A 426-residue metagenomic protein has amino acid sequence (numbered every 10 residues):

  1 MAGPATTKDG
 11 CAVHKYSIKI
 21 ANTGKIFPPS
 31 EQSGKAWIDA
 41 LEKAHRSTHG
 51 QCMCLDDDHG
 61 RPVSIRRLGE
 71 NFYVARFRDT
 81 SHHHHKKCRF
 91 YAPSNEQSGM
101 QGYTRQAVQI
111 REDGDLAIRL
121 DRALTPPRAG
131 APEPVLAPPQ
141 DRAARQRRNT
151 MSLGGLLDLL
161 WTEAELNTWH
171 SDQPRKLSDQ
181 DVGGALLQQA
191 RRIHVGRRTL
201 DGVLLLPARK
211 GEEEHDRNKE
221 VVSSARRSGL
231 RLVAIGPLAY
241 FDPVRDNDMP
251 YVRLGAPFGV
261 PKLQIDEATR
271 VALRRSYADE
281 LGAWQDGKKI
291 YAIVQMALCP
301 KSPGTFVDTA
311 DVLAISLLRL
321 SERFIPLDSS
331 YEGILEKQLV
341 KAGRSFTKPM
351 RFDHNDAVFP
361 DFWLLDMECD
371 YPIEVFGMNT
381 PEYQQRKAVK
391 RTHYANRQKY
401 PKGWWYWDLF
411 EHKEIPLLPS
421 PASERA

Functional and structural regions predicted by a protein language model:
A2-L124: N-terminal cysteine/histidine-rich coordination modules
M53, A234-G236, K348, Y406: A structural signal for short, well-ordered beta-strand segments and their strand-loop junctions that often border
D58, H82, L124, D242 (+3 more regions): Residues that cap or initiate secondary-structure elements
Y73, V233, F359: Broad gene-expression machinery/nucleic-acid interaction feature
R76-D79, G236, I373: Short low-polarity hydrophobic stretches
Y103-A107, A131-Q140, L318-L327: Intrinsic-disorder/low-complexity linker and hinge segments
E112-L317: Charged linear interaction tracts used for macromolecular binding and regulation
P207-K210, E214-G229, D246-A426: Nucleic-acid endo/exonuclease domains
